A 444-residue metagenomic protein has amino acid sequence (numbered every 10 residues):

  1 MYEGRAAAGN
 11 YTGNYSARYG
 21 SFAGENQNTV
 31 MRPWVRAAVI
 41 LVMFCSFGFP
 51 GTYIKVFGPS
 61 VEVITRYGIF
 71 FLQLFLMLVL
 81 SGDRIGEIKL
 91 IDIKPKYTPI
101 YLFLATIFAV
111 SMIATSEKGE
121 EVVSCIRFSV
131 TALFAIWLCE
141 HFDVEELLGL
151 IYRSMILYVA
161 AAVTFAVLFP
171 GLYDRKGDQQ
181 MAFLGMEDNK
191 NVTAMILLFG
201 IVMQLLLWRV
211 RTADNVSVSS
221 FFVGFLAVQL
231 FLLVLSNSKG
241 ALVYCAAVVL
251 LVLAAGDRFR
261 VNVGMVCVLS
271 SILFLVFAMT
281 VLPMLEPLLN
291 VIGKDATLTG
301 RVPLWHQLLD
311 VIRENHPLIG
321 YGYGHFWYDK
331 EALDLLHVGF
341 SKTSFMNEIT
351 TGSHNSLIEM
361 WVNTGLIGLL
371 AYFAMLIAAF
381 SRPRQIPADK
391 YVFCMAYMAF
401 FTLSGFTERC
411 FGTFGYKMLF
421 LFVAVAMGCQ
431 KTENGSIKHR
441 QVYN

Functional and structural regions predicted by a protein language model:
Y2-R84, A105-A114, F165-A166, G171 (+1 more regions): N-terminal signal-anchor transmembrane segment
A37-C45, A227, T351, F373 (+2 more regions): Loop-to-helix entry and N-terminal half of a specific, functionally important transmembrane alpha helix in multi-pass
L76-E87, T106-V163, V252, R382-Q385 (+1 more regions): Transmembrane alpha-helical segments and their membrane-water interfaces
M77, V202, C394-N444: Transmembrane alpha-helices of multi-pass inner-membrane enzymes
E140, R153, T212, V218 (+3 more regions): Hydrophobic transmembrane alpha-helices and their immediate junctions
L148-K176, D188-A255, A378: Alpha-helical transmembrane segments of multi-pass inner-membrane proteins
A166-P170, S236, A255-K294, L309-E314 (+1 more regions): A membrane-periplasm/extracellular boundary helix in multi-pass inner-membrane enzymes that assemble envelope glycans
D295-H306, D310, E314-T364: Long extracytoplasmic/lumenal interhelical loops at the membrane interface of multi-pass membrane proteins
